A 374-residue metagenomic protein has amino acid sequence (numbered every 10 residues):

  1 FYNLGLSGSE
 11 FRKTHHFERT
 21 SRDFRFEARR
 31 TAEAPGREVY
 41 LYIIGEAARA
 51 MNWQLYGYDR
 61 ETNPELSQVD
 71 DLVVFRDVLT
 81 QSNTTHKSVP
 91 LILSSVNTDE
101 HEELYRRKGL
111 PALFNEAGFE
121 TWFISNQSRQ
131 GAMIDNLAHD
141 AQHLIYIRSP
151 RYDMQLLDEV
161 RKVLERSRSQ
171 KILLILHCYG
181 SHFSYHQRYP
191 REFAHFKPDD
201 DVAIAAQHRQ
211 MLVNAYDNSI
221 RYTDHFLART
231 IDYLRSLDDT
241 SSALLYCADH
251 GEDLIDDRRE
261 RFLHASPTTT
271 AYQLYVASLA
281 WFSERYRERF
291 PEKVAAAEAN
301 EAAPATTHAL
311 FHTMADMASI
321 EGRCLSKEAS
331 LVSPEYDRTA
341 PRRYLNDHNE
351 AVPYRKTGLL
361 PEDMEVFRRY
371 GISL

Functional and structural regions predicted by a protein language model:
F1-L374: Catalytic domains that recognize anionic headgroups
